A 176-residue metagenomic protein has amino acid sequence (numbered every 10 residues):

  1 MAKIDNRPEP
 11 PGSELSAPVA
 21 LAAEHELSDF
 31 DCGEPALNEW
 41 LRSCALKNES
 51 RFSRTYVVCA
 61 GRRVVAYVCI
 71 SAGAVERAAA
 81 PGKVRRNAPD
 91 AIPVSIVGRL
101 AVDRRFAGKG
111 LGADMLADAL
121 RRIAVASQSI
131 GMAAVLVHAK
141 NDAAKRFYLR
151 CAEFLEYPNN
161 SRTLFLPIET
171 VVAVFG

Functional and structural regions predicted by a protein language model:
M1-K109, A113-G176: Non-catalytic substrate-recognition and accessory regions of acyl/acetyltransferase enzymes
